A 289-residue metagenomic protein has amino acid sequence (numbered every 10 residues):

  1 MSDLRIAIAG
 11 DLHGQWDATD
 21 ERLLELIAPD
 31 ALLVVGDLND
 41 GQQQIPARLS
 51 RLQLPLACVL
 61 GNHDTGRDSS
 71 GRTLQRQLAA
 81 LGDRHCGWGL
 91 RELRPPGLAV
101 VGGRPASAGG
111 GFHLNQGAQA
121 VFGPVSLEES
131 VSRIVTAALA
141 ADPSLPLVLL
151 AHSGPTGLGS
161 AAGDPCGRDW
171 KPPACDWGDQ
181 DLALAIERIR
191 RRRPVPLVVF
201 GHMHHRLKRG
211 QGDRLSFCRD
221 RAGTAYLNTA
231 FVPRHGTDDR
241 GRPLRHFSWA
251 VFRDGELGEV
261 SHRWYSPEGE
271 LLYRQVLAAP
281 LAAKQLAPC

Functional and structural regions predicted by a protein language model:
M1-A57, T65-T73, C289: N-terminal active-site segment of His-dependent metallophosphoesterases
M1-A7, L90-G110, D142-V148, R219-A225 (+1 more regions): Beta-strand-turn-beta hairpins that frame and shape the catalytic cleft of phosphate-ester-processing enzymes
S2, R94, R188, H205-C289: Binuclear metal-dependent phosphoesterase catalytic core
L4, L145-P194: Active-site-proximal segments of metal-dependent phosphoesterases and phosphodiesterases across multiple
I8-D11, A31-D37, L56-N62, C86-G87 (+4 more regions): Active-site neighborhood of phospho(di)ester-bond hydrolases with catalytic His/Asp-centered motifs
H13-T19, N39-Q43, H63-S70, E92 (+4 more regions): Active-site environment of divalent metal-dependent phosphoester hydrolases
D68-R91: Glycine/small-residue-rich loop that forms an oxyanion/phosphate-binding "nest" at active or ligand-binding sites
P95-P146, P172-G178: Binuclear metal-dependent hydrolase catalytic cores centered on His/Asp/Glu-rich metal-binding motifs
